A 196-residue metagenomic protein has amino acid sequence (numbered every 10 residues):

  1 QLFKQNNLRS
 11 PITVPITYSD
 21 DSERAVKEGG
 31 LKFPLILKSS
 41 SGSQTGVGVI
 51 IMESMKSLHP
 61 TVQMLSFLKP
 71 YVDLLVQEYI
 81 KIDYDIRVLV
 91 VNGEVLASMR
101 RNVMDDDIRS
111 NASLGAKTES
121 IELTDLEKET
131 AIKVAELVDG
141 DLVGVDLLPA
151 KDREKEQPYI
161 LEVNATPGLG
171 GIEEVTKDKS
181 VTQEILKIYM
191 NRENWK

Functional and structural regions predicted by a protein language model:
Q1-L74, D125: Active-site nucleotide/adenylate-binding loops and adjacent lid/helix of ATP-dependent enzymes
N6-R9, L137-D141: Short secondary-structure junctions
L35, A97, V143, Y159-E162: Protein kinase-like catalytic core scaffold
S40, Y79-I80, L89, D146-L148 (+1 more regions): Anionic group-transfer/hydrolysis microenvironments
G42-Q44, Y79-I82, A150-K155: A short beta-turn/loop motif at secondary-structure boundaries
V47-V134: Phosphate-binding site of ATP-dependent enzymes
Q77, G140-D152: A short glycine-rich, hydrophobically flanked beta-strand micro-motif that places a catalytic Asp/Glu for divalent metal
E122, E136, K151-K196: C-terminal active-site "lid" helix and adjoining low-complexity regulatory extension at the edge of ATP-using catalytic
